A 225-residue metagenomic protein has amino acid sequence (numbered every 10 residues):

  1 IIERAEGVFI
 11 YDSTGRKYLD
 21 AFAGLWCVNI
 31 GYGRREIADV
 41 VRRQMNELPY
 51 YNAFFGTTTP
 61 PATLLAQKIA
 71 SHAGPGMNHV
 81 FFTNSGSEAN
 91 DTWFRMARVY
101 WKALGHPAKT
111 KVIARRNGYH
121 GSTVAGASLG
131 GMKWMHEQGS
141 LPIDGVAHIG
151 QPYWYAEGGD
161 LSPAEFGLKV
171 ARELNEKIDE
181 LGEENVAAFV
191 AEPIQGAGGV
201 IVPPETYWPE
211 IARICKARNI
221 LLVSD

Functional and structural regions predicted by a protein language model:
I2-E6: Short, small/polar residue-rich loop motifs at catalytic or cofactor-binding pockets
D12-S13: Short, acidic, Ser/Thr-enriched surface-loop or helix-capping motifs
R16, A188, I220-L222: Hydrophobic "anchor" residues on beta-strands that sit immediately upstream of conserved functional sites
R16-K17, V200: Residue-level signal for well-ordered, solvent-exposed loop/turn and beta-edge residues enriched in charged/polar side
K17-P107, I113, G121: Glycine-rich loop-to-alpha-helix module at the N-terminal edge of alpha/beta enzyme cores
N29, G196-G198: Short, small-residue-enriched loops and turns at beta-alpha junctions that line or gate enzyme active sites
R116-I194, V202: PLP-dependent aminotransferase-class I/II
I201-D225: Catalytic PLP-binding core of fold-type I/II PLP enzymes
